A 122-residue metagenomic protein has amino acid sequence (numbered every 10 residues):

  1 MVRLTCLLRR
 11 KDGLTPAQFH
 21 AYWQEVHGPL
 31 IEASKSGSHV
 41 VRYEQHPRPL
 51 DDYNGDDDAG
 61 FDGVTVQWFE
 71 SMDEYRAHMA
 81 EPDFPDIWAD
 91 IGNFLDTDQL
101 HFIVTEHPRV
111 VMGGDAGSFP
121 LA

Functional and structural regions predicted by a protein language model:
M1-A122: Macromolecular interaction modules
